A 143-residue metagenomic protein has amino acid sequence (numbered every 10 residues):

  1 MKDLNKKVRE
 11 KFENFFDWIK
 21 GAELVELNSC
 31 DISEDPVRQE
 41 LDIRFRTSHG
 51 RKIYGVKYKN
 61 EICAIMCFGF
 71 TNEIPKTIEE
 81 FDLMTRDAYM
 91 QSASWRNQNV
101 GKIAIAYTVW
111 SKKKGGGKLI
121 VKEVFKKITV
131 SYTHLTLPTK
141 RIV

Functional and structural regions predicted by a protein language model:
M1-L27: Conserved N-terminal entry element of GNAT/NAT acetyltransferase domains
S33-F45: Short, basic/aromatic recognition patches
I43-Y58, G69-I78: A short helix-loop-beta-strand connector motif used in the catalytic cores of GNAT acetyltransferases and, in some
E61-I65, A104: Glycine-rich phosphate/pyrophosphate-binding loop shared by adenosine-nucleotide-utilizing enzymes
F70-A104: Conserved acyl-donor/pantetheine-binding loop and adjacent beta-alpha core of acyl/acetyltransferases and related
A104-G116: A short, internal acetyl-CoA/4′-phosphopantetheine-binding micro-motif in the GNAT/acyltransferase core
K114-I128: Conserved acetyl-CoA-binding loop-helix of GNAT-fold acetyltransferases
T133-T139: Conserved small/polar residues in nucleotide/adenosyl-binding loops
